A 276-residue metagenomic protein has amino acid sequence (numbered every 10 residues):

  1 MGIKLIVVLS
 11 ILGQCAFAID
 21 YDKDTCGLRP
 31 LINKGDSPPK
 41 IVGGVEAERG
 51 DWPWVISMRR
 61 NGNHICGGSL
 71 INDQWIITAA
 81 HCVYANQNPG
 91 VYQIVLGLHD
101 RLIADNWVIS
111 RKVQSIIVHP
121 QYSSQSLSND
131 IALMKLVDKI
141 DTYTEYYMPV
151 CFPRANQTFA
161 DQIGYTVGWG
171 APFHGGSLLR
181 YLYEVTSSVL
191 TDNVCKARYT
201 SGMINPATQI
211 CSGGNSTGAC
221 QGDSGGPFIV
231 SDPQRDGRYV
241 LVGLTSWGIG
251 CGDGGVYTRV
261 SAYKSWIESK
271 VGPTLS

Functional and structural regions predicted by a protein language model:
G2-D20, I71-C82, Y92, E184-L190 (+1 more regions): C-terminal subregion of chymotrypsin/trypsin-like serine protease catalytic domains
G2-I77, V91-L98, S276: Protease-domain processing segments flanking chymotrypsin-fold serine proteases, especially trypsin-like
Y21-N33, A104, I131, L136-D138 (+3 more regions): Chymotrypsin/trypsin-fold serine protease catalytic domain
L28, K34, M58-R59, I76-A79 (+4 more regions): Conserved H-D interstitial segment of serine endopeptidase catalytic domains
E46-D51, L70, N86-N88, W107 (+5 more regions): Extracellular/periplasmic catalytic domains that process cell-envelope and extracellular macromolecules
S69, Q74-W75, N129-D130, Y146-M148 (+5 more regions): Extracellular regions of mammalian proteins, primarily the fibronectin type-III
H81-A85, G97-L102, V137-T142, G170-F173 (+5 more regions): Acidic glycine-/aspartate-rich tracts in secreted/extracellular proteins
